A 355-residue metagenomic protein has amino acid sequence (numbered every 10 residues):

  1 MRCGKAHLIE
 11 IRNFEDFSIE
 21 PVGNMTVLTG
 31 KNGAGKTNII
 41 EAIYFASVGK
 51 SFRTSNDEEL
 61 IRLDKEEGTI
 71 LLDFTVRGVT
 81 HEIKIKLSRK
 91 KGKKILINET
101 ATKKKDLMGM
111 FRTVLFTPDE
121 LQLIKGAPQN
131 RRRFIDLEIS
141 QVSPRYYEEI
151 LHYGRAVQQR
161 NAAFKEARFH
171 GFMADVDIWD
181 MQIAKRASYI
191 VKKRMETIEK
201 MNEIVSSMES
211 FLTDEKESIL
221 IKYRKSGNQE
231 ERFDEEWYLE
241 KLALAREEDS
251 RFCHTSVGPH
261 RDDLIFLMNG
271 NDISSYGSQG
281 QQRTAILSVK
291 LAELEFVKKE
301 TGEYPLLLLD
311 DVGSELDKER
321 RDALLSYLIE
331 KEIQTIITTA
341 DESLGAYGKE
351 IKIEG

Functional and structural regions predicted by a protein language model:
M1-K31, H170-L306, E315, E319 (+2 more regions): Conserved NTPase motor "head" modules and their coupling/switch loops across ABC/AAA+ ATPases, GTPases, and GHKL ATPases
K36: Conserved lysine of the Walker
Y44: Helix-to-loop junction immediately C-terminal to a conserved catalytic motif
S47-N130, D136-V142, Y146, N202-S210 (+2 more regions): Nucleotide-state sensing region of NTPase/ATPase domains
V79-T80, K86-K90, E319-G355: C-terminal lobe/lid and adjacent interdomain/linker elements of RecA-like ASCE P-loop ATPase modules
Q122-L123, N130-H170, A174-D177, M181-A184: Long, charged N-terminal accessory/stalk domains
D310-V312: Walker B catalytic acidic pair
